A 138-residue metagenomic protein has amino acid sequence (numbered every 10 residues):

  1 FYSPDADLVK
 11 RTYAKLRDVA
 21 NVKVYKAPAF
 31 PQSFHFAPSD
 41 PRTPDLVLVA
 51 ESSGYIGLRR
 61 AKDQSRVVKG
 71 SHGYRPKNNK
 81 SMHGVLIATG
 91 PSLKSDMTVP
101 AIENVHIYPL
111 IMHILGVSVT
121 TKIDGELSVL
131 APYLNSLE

Functional and structural regions predicted by a protein language model:
F1-L110: Active-site neighborhoods of enzymes that stabilize oxyanions during catalysis
V99, T121-K122: Short, surface-exposed helix-loop/turn micro-motifs enriched in polar/charged residues
I111, L115-V119: Short, hydrophobic alpha-helical segments
K122-E138: Long, internal low-complexity/basic segments
